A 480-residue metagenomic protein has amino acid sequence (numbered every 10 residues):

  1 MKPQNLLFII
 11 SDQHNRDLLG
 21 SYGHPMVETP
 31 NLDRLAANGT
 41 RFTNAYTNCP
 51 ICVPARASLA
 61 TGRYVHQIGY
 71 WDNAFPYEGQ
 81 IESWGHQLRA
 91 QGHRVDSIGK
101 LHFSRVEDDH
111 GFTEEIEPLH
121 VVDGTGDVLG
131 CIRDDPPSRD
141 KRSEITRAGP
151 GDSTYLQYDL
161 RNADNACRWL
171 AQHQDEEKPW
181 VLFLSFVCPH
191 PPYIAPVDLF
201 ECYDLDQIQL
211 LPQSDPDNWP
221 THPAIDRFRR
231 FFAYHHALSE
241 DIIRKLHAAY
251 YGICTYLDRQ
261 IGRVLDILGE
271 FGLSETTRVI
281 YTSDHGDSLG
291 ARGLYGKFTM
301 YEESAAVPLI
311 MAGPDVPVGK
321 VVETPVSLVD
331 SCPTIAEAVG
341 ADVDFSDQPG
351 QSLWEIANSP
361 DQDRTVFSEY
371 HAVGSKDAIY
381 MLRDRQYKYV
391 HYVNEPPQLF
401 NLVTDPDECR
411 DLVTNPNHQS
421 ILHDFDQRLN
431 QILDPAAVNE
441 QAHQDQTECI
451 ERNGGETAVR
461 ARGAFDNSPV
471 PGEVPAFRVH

Functional and structural regions predicted by a protein language model:
M1-Y392, P397, P406-Q427, T457-H480: Formylglycine-dependent sulfatase
V403: Residues forming the ATP-binding cleft of Hanks-type serine/threonine protein kinase domains
V413-N453: A contiguous, mid-protein "functional segment" used to position or interact with cofactors/ions or partner subunits
